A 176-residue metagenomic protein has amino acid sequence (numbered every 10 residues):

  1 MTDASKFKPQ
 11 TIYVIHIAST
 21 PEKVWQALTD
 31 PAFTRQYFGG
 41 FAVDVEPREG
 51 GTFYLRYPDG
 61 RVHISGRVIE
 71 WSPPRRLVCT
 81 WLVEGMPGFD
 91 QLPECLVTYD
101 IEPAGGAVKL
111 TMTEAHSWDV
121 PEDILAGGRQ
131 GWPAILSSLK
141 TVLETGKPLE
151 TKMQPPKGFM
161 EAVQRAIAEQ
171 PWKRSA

Functional and structural regions predicted by a protein language model:
T2, Y54-L55, G85-F89: Short, P/G- and charge-enriched loop/turn segments at secondary-structure junctions
T2-I12, A18: N-terminal beta-strand motif that seeds the catalytic metal site of vicinal oxygen chelate
T2-K6, P103-A176: Terminal "cap-and-tail" regions of soluble proteins that handle hydrophobic small molecules
I12-Y13, S19, K23, A32-H63 (+3 more regions): Short beta-edge strand/loop motif at the mouth of beta-sheet-based domains
V24-W25, T34, F53, V68 (+4 more regions): Hydrophobic pocket/interface hotspot
A27-L28, W71: Conserved catalytic core of Hanks-type protein kinase domains
L28, F38, W81, L143: Short, flexible helix/strand-to-coil boundary loops that buttress conserved ligand/catalytic motifs in alpha/beta
V43-D44, R61-G105, A115-S117: Hydrophobic-ligand binding "helix-grip"
